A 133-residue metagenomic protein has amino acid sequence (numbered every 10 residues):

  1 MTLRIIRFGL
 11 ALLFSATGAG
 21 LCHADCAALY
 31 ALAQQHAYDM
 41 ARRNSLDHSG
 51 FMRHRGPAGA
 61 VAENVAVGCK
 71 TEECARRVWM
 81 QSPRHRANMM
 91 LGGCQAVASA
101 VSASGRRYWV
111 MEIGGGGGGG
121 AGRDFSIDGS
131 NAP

Functional and structural regions predicted by a protein language model:
M1-R4: N-terminal secretory signal peptides that target proteins for export/translocation
R7-T17: Bacterial N-terminal signal peptides
A16-A19, C94: Hydrophobic alpha-helical membrane context
G20-A24: Boundary at the C-terminal end of the N-terminal hydrophobic targeting segment
A28-A75, M89: Short, surface-exposed glycine/acidic/tryptophan-bearing loops
A31, Q35, C69-P133: Disulfide-stabilized extracellular recognition modules
